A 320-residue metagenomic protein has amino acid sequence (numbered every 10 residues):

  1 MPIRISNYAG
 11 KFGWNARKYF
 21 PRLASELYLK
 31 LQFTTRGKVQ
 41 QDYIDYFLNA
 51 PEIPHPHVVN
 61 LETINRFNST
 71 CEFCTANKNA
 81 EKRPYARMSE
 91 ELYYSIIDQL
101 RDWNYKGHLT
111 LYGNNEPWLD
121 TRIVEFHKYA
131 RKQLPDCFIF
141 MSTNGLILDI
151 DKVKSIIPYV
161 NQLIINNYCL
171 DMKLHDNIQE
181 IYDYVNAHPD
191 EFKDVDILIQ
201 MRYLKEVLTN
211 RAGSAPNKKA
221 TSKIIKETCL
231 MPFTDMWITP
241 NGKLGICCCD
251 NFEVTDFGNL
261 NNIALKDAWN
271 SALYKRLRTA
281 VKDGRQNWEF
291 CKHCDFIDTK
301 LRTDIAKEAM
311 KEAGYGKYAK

Functional and structural regions predicted by a protein language model:
P2-G10, D183-K218, C249-T299: C-terminal accessory region of radical SAM enzymes
P2-Q162, L301-K320: Conserved alpha-helical substructure of the radical SAM core
H57, P232, N251: Exposed loop/turn and edge beta-strand positions of beta-sandwich/beta-sheet ligand-binding modules
L61, N65-N68, K223, R285-W288: Processing junctions and N-termini across compartments
F67, C71-C74, C229, C247-C248 (+1 more regions): Short cysteine clusters
I97, D120-F233, T239: Conserved AdoMet/S-adenosylmethionine-binding subsite of the radical SAM
W237-P240, T255-D256, T299-D304: Extracellular/mature segments of secreted proteins
